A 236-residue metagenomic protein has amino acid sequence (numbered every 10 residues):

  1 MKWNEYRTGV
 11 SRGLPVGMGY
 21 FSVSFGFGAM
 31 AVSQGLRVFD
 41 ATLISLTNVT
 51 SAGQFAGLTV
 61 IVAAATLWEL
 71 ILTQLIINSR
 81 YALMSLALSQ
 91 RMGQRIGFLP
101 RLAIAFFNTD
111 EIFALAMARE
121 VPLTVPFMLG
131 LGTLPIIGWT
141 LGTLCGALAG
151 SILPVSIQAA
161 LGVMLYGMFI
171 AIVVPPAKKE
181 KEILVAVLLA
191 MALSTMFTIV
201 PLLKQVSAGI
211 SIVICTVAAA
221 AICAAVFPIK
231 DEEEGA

Functional and structural regions predicted by a protein language model:
M1-T8: Short, Lys/Arg-rich, polar N-terminal cytosolic tail immediately upstream of the first transmembrane signal-anchor
L14-F27, V49-T50: The first (N-terminal) embedded transmembrane alpha-helix
S33-G35, F39, I44-S79: Membrane-interfacial helix-loop connectors
L72-G162: Helix-loop-helix junctions within the multi-pass membrane cores of secondary transporters/permeases
Q158-V163, E182-I183, K204-A218: Loop-to-transmembrane alpha-helix initiation sites
I183-S194: Central hydrophobic cores of alpha-helical transmembrane segments in multi-pass integral membrane proteins
L193-G209: Hydrophobic alpha-helical transmembrane segments in multi-pass integral membrane proteins
A225-A236: Membrane-interface capping segments at transmembrane-helix boundaries
